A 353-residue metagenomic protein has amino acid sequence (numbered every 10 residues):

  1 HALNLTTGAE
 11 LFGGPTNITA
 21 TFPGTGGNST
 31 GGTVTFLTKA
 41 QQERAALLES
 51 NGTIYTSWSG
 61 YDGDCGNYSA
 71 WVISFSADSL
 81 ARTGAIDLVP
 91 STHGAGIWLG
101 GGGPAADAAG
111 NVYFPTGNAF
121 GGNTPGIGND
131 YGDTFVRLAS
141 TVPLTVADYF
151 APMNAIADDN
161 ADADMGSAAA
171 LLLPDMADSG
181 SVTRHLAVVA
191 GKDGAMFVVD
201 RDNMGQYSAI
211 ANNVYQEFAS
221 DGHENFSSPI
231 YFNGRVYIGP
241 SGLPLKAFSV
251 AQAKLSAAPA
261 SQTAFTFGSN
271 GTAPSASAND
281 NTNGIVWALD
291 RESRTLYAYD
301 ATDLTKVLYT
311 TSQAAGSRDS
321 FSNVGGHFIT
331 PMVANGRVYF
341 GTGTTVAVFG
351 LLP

Functional and structural regions predicted by a protein language model:
H1-A40, S50-I54, G60-W98, A106-Y113 (+1 more regions): Extracytoplasmic/lumenal domain signature
